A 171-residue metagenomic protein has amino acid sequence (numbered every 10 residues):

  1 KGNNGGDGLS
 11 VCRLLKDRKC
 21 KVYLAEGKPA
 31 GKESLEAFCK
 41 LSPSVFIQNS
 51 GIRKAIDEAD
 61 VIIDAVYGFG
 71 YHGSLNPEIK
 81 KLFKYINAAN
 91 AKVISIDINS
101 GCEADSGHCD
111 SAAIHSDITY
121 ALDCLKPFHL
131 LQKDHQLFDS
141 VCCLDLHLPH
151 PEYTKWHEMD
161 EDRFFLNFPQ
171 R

Functional and structural regions predicted by a protein language model:
K1-G68, S74-I96: Nucleotide and nucleotide-moiety/phosphate-recognizing core
A59-R171: YjeF_N-associated NAD(P)HX repair module
